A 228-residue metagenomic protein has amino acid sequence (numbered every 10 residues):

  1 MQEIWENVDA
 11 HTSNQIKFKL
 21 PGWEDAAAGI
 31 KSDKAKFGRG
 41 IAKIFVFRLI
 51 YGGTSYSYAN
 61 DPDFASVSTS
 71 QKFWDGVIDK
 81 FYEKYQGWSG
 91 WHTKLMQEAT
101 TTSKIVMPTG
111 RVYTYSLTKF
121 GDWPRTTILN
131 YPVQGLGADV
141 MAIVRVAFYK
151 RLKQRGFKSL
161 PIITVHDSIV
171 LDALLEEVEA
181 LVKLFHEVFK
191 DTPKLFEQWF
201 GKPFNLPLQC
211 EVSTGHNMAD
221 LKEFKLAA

Functional and structural regions predicted by a protein language model:
M1-A228: Conserved catalytic core of nucleotide polymerization and phosphodiester-bond processing enzymes
